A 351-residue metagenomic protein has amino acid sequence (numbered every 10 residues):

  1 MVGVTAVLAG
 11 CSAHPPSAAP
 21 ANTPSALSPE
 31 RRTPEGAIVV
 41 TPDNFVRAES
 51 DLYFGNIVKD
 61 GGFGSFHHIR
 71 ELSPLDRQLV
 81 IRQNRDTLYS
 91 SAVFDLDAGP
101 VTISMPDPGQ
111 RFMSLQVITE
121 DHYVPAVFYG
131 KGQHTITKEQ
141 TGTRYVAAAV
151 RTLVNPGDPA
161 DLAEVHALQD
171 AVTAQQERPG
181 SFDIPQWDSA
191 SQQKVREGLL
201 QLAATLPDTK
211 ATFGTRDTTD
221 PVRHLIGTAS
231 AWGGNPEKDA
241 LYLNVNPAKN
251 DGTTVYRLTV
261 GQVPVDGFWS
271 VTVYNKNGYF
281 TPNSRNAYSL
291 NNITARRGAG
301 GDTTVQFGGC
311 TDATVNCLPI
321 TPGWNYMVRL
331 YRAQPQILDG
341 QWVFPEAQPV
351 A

Functional and structural regions predicted by a protein language model:
M1-V2: N-terminal export leaders
V7-G10: C-terminal motif of bacterial Sec signal peptides marking the signal peptidase cleavage site
S12-H14, P20-A351: A compositional/structural signature for long, glycine/proline-rich flexible linkers and loops on extracytoplasmic
